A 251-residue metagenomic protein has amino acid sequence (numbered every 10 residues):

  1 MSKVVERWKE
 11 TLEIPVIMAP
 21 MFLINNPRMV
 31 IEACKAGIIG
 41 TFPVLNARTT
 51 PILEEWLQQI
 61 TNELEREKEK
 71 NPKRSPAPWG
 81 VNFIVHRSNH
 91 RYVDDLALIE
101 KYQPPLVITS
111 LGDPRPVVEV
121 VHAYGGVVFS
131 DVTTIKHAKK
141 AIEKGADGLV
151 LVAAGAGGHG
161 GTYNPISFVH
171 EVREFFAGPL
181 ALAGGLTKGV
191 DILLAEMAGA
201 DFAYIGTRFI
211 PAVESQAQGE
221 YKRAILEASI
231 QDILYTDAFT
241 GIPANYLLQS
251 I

Functional and structural regions predicted by a protein language model:
M1-P179: Active-site entrance/lid segments in N-terminal catalytic domains of soluble metabolic enzymes
I24, L186-T187: Residue-level detector of alpha-helix initiation sites
D131, G184-G185: Conserved acidic functional residues
T162-A177, A181, T187-I251: Conserved active-site-proximal phosphate/metal-binding subdomains
